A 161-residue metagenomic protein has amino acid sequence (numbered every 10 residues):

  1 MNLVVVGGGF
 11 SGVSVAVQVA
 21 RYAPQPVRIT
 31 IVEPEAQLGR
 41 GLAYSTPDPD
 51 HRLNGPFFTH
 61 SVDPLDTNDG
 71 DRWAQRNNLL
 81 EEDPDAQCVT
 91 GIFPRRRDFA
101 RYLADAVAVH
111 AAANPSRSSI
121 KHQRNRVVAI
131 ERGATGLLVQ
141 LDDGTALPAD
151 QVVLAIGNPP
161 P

Functional and structural regions predicted by a protein language model:
M1-T30: N-terminal Rossmann-like FAD-binding beta1-loop-alpha1 element of flavoenzymes
N2, I120, D150: Conserved acidic residues
V6, V127, V139, A146-P160: Short hydrophobic core segments
G9-S11, P94-R97, P160: Gly/Ser/Thr-rich loops at beta-strand to alpha-helix junctions that form or flank small-molecule/cofactor-binding
P26-R28, G136, A149: A general structural motif
V32-D105: Glycine-rich active-site loop/strand segments that organize a redox cofactor
A100-H122: Helical element adjacent to the flavin cofactor pocket in flavoenzyme catalytic cores
I120-L137: A conserved short coil-to-beta-strand element within the FAD-binding core of flavoproteins
